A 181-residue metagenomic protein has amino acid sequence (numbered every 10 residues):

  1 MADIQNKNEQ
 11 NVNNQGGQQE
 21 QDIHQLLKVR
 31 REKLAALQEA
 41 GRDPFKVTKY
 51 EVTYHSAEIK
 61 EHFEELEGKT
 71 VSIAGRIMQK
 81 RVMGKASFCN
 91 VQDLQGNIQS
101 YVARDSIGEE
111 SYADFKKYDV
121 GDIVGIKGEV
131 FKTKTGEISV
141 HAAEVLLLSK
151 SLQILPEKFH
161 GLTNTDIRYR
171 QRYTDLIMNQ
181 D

Functional and structural regions predicted by a protein language model:
M1-D181: Class II aminoacyl-tRNA synthetase catalytic cores and aaRS-like
